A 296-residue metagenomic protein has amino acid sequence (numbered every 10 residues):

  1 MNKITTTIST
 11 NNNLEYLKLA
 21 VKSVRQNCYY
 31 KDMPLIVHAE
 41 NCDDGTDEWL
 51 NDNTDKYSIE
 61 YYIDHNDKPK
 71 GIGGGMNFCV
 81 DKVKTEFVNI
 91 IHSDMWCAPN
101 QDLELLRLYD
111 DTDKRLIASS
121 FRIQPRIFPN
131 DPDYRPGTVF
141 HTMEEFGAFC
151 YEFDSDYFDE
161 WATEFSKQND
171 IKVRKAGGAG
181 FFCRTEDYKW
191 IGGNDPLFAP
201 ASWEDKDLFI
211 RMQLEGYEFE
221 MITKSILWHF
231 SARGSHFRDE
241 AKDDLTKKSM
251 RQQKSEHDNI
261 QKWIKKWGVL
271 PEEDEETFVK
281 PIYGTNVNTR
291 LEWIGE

Functional and structural regions predicted by a protein language model:
T7, R126-I127, P132, D207-E296: Active-site-adjacent helix/loop segment of glycosyltransferases that harbors family-specific signature motifs
K22-D32: Short, acidic, metal-binding catalytic loop of nucleotide-sugar glycosyltransferases
A39-E48, N66: A conserved acidic beta->alpha catalytic loop
N66-V83: Glycine-rich, basic loop-to-helix element that forms the pyrophosphate-binding segment of sugar-nucleotide handling
V88: Short aromatic/hydrophobic "clamp" motif used to bind/position activated sugar donors
W96, N100-F149: Conserved donor NDP-sugar-binding/catalytic core segment of glycosyltransferases
W96, R174-G180, T185, K189-W228: Donor nucleotide-sugar recognition loop
G147-Y151, F158-C183: A recurrent flexible, glycine/aromatic-enriched loop bordering the glycosyltransferase active site that acts as
